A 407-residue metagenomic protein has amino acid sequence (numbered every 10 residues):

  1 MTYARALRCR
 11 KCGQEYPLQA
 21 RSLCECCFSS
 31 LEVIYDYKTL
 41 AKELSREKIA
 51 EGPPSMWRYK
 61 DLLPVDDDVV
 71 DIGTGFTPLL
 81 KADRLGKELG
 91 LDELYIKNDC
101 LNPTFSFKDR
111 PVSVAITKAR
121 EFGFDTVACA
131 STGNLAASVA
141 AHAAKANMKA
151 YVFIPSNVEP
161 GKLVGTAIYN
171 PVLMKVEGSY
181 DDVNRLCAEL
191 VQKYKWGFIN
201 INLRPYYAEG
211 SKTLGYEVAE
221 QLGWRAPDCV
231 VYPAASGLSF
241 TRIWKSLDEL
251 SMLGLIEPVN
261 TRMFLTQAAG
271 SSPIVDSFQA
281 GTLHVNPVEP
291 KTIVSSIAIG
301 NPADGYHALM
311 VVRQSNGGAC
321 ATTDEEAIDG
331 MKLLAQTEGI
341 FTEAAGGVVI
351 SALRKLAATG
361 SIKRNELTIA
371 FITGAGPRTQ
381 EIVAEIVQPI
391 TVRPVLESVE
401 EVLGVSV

Functional and structural regions predicted by a protein language model:
M1-V407: PLP-dependent amino-acid enzyme catalytic core
